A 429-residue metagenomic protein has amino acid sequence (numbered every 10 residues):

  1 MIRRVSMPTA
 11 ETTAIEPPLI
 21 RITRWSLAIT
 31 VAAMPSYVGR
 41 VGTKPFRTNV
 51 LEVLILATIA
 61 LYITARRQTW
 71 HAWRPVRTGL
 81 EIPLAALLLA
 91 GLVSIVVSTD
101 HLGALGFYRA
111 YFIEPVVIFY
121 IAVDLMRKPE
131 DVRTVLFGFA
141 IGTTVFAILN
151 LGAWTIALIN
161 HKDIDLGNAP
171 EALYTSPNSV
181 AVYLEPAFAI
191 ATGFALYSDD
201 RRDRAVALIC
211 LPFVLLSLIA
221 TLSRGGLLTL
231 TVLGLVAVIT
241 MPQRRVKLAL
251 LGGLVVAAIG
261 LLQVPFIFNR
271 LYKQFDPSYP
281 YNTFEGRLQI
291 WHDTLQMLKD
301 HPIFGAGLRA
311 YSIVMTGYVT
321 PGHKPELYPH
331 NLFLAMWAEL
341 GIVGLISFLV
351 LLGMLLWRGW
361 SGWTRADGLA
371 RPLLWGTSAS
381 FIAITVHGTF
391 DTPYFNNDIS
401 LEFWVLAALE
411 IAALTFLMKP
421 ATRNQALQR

Functional and structural regions predicted by a protein language model:
M1-V93, L102-G106, R127-F137, A195-A205 (+3 more regions): Transmembrane signal-anchor hairpin modules in multi-pass inner-membrane enzymes, especially those that act on
M7, A14-I15, R21, V31 (+13 more regions): Alpha-helical transmembrane segments of multi-pass inner-membrane proteins
P35-V41, H161-L173, E285, P321-A335: Juxtamembrane membrane-water interface segments that cap and precede transmembrane helices
R40-K44, V97-L105, I219-A220, T389-Y394: Membrane-interface helix caps and helix-loop-helix hairpins in membrane proteins
P45-V53, F107-A110, A172-A187, G225 (+2 more regions): Membrane-interface micro-motifs in multi-pass membrane enzymes
L54-L61, W375-R429: Transmembrane alpha-helices of multi-pass inner-membrane enzymes
L158-L173, N269-F284, A310: Extracytoplasmic catalytic-loop and juxtamembrane helix elements of membrane-embedded, polyprenol/dolichol-linked
P277-H292, D300, F304-L340, S361-W363: Long extracytoplasmic/lumenal interhelical loops at the membrane interface of multi-pass membrane proteins
